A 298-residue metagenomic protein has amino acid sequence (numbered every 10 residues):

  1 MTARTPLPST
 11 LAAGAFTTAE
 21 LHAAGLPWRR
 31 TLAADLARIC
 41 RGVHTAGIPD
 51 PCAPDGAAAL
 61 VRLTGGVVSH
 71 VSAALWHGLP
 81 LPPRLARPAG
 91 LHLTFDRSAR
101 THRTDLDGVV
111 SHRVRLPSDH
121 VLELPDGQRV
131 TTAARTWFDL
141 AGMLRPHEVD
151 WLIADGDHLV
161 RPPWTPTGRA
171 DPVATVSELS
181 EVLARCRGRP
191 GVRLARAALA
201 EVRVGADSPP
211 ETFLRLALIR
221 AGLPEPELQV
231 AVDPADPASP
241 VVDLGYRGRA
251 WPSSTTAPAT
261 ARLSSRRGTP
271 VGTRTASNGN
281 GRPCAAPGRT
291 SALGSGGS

Functional and structural regions predicted by a protein language model:
M1-G191: Short gly/ser-rich loop at a beta-strand->alpha-helix junction or flexible surface loop bordering the NTP-binding
E20, G25, P163-S298: Surface segments flanking catalytic/ligand-binding clefts of nucleic-acid enzymes
